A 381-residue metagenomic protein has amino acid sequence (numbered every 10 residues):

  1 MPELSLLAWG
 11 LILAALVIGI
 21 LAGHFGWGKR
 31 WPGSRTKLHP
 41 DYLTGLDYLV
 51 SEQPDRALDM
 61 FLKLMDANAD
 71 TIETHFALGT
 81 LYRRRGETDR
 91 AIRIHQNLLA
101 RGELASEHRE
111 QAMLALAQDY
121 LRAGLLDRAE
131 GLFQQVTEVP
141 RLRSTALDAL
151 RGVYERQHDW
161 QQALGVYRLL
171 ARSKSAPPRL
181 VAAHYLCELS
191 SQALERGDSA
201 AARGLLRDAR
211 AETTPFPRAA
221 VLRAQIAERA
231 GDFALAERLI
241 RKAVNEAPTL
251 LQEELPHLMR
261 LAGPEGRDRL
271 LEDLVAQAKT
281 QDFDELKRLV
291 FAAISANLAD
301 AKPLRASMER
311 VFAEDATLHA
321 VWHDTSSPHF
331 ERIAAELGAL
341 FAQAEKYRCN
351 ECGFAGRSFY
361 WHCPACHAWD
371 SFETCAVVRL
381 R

Functional and structural regions predicted by a protein language model:
M1-T36, G131, Q135, V139-D148 (+5 more regions): Long, contiguous interaction/recruitment modules in multidomain scaffold/adaptor proteins
S34-D70, A77, R83-E87, R93 (+3 more regions): Alpha-helical segment of the N-proximal tetratricopeptide repeat
H39, E73, E107-Q111, T145 (+6 more regions): Start-of-helix register in tetratricopeptide repeats
T44, L78, L116, L150 (+8 more regions): Structural register within alpha-helical repeat arrays
Y48, Y82, Y120, Y154 (+5 more regions): Residue at a conserved register position within TPR or TPR-like alpha-solenoid repeats
S51, R85, A123, Q157 (+4 more regions): Structural motif corresponding to the intra-repeat A-B loop/turn of tetratricopeptide repeats
A69, E103, E107, R141 (+5 more regions): Short coil turns that delineate tetratricopeptide repeat
I92-L98, D127-Q135, Q162-R172, D198-A209 (+5 more regions): Alpha-helical repeat scaffolds
